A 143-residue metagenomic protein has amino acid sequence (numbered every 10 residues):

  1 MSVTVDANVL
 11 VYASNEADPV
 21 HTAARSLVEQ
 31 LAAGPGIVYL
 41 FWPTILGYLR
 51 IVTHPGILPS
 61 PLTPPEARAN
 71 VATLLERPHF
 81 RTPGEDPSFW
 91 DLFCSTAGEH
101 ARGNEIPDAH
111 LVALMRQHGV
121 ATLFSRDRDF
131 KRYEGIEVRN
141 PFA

Functional and structural regions predicted by a protein language model:
M1-L40, P55-E66: Short, well-structured N-terminal submotif of metal-dependent ribonuclease cores
S2, V112-A113, Q117-A143: Acidic, PIN/NYN-like endoribonuclease modules and their adjacent C-terminal/linker elements
D6, D108, D127: Acidic active-site catalytic centers that drive phospho-/nucleotidyl reactions and related ester hydrolyses
G34-P35, R77-P78, Y133: Structured helix-beta-strand junction loops
Y39-P43, S125: Short beta-strand segments at enzyme active-site cores
S60-L75, H79: Glycine/small-residue-rich phosphate/adenosyl-binding loop
P61, H79-T122: Active-site neighborhoods of divalent-metal-dependent phosphate/nucleic-acid chemistry enzymes
